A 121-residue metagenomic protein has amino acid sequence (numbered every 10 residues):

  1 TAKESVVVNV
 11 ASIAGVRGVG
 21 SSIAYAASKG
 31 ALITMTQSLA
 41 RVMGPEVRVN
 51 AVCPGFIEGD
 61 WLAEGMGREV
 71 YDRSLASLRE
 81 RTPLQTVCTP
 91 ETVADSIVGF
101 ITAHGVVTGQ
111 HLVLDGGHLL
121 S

Functional and structural regions predicted by a protein language model:
S12: Residue(s) in the substrate-gating loop at a strand-loop-helix junction that position the organic substrate next
R17-I23, Q85: Active-site loop immediately N-terminal to the catalytic Tyr-X3-Lys motif of short-chain dehydrogenase/reductase
Y25, I33: Catalytic tyrosine of NAD(P)H-dependent dehydrogenase/reductases that use a Tyr as the general acid/base
S28, T36: Active-site helix of classical SDR
A40-P45: Alpha-helical segment proximal to the catalytic Tyr-Lys
P54-E64: Short, flexible catalytic-loop segment of classical short-chain dehydrogenase/reductase
V70-E91: Catalytic Tyr-x(3-8)-Lys segment
T86-L114, L119: C-terminal substrate-recognition "lid" of short-chain dehydrogenase/reductases
